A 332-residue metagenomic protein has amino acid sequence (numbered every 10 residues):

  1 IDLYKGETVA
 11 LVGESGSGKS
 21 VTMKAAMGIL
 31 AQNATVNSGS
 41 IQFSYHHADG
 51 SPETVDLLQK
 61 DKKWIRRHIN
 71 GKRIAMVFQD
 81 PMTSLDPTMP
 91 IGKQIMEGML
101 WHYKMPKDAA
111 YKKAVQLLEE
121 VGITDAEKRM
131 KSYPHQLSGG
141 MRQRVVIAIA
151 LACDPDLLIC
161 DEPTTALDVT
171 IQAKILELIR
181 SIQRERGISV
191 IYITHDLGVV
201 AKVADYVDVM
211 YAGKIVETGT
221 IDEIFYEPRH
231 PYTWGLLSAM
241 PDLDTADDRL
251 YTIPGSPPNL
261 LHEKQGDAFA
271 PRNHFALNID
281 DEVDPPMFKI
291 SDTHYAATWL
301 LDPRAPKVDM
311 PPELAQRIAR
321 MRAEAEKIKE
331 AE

Functional and structural regions predicted by a protein language model:
V12-E14: The feature captures the beta-strand-to-loop junction immediately N-terminal to the Walker
G28, I159-P163, L167-R249: P-loop NTP-binding/switch modules centered on Walker-like glycine-rich loops
S40-H68, P106, I224: ABC ATPase NBD Q-loop/coupling interface
Q42, A109-K128, L237: Conserved ABC ATPase "signature" region
G50-T54, T124-E127, T220-I328: Short catalytic/signature loops enriched in Gly
S132-L137, M141: Conserved ABC ATPase signature
A152-D156: A short, proline-enriched helix->beta-strand linker immediately N-terminal to the Walker B motif in ABC-type P-loop
